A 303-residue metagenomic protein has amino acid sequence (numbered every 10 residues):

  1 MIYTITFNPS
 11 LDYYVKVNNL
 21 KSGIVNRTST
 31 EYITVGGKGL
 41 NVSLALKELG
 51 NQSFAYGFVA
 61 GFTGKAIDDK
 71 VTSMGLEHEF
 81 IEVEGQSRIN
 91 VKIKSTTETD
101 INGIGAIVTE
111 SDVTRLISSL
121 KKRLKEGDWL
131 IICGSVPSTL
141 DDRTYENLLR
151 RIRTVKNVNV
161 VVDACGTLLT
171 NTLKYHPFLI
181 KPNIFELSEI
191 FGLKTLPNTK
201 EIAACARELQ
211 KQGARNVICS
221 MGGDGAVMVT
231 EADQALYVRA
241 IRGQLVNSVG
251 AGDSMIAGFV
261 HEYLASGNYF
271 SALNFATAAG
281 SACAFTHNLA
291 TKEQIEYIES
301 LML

Functional and structural regions predicted by a protein language model:
M1-Y56, G64-A66: Glycine-rich phosphate/adenosyl-contacting loop at the front of the ribokinase-like
I2, N51-S53, H78, V160 (+2 more regions): Hydrophobic anchor at the start of a short beta-strand that flanks the dinucleotide cofactor-binding loop
I24-V25, E48-G127, I298-L303: Conserved N-terminal subdomain of the carbohydrate kinase-like
L44, I89-I93, G225-V229: Short beta-strand scaffold segments in enzyme catalytic cores
I107-T109, V136-L140, L168-T170, G225-A226 (+1 more regions): Short, small-residue-enriched loops and turns at beta-alpha junctions that line or gate enzyme active sites
T114-I117, D142-R150, L196-A203, V238-G243: Charged helix-capping and loop-helix junction motifs
E146-A232: Conserved phosphate/ATP/ADP-binding segment of small-molecule kinases
T199-L303: Conserved phosphate-binding/catalytic region of the ribokinase-like
